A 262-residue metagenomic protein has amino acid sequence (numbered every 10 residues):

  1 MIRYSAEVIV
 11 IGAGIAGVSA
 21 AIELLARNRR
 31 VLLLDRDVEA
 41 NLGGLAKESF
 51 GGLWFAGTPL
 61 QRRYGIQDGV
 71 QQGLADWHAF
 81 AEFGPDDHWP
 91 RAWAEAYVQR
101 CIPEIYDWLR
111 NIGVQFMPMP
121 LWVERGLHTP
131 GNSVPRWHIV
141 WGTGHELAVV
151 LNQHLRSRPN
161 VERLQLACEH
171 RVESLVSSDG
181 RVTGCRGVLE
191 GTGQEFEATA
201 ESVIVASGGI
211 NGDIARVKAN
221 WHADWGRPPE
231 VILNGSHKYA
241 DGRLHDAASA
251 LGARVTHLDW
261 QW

Functional and structural regions predicted by a protein language model:
M1-S5, Q194: A short, basic/flexible loop-to-alpha-helix module at the beginning of a structural domain
A6-L33: N-terminal Rossmann-like FAD-binding beta1-loop-alpha1 element of flavoenzymes
A13, G57, S207-G208: Glycine-rich, N-terminal phosphate-binding loop of Rossmann-like dinucleotide-binding domains
V18-A21, Y106, H245: Generic hydrophobic/aromatic pocket-lining and core-packing "Φ" positions
A26-K47: Glycine-rich FAD pyrophosphate-binding loop
G52-V98, P118: Glycine-rich active-site loop/strand segments that organize a redox cofactor
A94-F196, A200, D213-V217: Conserved redox-cofactor binding core of oxidoreductases
G193-Q194, A198-W262: Glycine-rich loop(s) and the adjacent beta-strand/alpha-helix scaffold that form part
